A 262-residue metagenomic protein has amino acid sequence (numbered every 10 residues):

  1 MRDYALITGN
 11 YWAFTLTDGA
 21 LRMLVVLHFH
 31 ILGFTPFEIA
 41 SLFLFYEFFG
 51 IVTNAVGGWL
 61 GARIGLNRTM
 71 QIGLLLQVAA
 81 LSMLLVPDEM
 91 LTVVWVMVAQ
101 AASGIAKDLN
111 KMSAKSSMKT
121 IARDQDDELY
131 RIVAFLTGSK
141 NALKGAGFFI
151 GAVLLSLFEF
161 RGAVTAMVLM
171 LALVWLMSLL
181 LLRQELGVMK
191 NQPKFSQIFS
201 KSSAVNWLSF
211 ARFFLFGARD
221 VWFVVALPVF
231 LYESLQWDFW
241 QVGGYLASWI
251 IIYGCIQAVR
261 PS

Functional and structural regions predicted by a protein language model:
M1-F49, A204-W249: Helix-loop boundary and gating motifs at the non-cytosolic
L27, I31, A146-V164: Transmembrane alpha-helix termini and helix-breaking/packing motifs in multi-pass membrane transporters
E47-A55, K144-G145, I250-A258: Residue-level signature of mid-helix packing/kink "hotspots" within the transmembrane helices of 12-pass Major
T53-L66, L155, C255-S262: Helix-to-loop junctions at the C-terminal end of transmembrane segments in multipass secondary transporters
L75-M90: C-terminal ends and interior cores of transmembrane alpha-helices in multi-pass membrane transporters/permeases
A99-K140: Cytoplasmic helix-loop-helix junction between adjacent transmembrane helices in 12-TM secondary transporters
G162-L180: Symmetry-related core transmembrane helices of the 12-TM Major Facilitator Superfamily/SLC fold
